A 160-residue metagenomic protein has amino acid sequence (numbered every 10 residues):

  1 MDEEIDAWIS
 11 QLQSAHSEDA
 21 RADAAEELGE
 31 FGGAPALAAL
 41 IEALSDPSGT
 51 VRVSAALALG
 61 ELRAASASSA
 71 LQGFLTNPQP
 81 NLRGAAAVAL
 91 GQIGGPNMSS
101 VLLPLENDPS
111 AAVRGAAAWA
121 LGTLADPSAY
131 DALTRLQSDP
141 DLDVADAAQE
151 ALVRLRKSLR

Functional and structural regions predicted by a protein language model:
M1-L12, G33-S45, A64-T76, G95-N107 (+2 more regions): Amphipathic alpha-helical scaffolding segments comprising HEAT/armadillo-like alpha-solenoid repeats
A7-F31: Alpha-helical segment of the N-proximal tetratricopeptide repeat
H16-S17, P47-S48, P78-Q79, P109-S110 (+1 more regions): Short inter-helical turns and helix N-cap capping residues of alpha-solenoid HEAT/ARM repeat scaffolds
E27, A58, A89-Q92, P96 (+3 more regions): Core register positions within helices of long alpha-helical scaffolds
A56, E61-V88: Helix-adjacent hinge/juxtasegments
S128, T134, D143-E150: Solenoidal tandem-repeat scaffolds enriched in leucines and small polar residues
